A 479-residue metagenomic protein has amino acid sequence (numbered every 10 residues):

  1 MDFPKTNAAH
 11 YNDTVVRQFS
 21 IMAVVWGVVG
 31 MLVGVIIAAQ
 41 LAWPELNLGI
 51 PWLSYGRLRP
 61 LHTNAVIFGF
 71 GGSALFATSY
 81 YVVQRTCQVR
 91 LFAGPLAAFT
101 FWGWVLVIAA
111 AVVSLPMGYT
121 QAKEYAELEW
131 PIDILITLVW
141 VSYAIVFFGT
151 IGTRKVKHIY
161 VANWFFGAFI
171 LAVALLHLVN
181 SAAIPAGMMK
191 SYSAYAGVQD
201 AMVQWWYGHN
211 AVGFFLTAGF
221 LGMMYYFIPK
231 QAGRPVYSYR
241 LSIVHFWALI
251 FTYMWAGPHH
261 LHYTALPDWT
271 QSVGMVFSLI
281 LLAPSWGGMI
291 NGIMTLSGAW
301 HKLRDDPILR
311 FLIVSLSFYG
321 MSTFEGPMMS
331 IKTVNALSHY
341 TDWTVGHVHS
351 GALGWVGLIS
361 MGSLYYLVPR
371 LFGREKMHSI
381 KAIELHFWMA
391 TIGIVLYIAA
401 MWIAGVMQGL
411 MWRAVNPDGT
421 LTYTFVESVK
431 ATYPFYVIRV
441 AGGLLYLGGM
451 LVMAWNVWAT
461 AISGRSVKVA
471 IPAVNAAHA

Functional and structural regions predicted by a protein language model:
D2-N7, S428-T432: Short, charged/polar, low-complexity loop and linker segments that flank or interrupt alpha-helical bundles
P4-Q18: Cytosolic juxtamembrane amphipathic/interface segments immediately preceding and feeding into a transmembrane helix
R17-Y119, W130-I151, N163-M188, Q204-Q231 (+6 more regions): Hydrophobic cores of alpha-helical transmembrane segments in multi-pass integral membrane proteins
Y119-Y125: Short, conserved phosphate-binding/catalytic loop or strand-edge motifs used in phosphoryl-/nucleotidyl-transfer
S191-A196: Surface-exposed loop and adjacent secondary-structure segments within mature catalytic domains
R465-A479: Short, highly charged, low-complexity non-transmembrane loops/tails of multi-pass membrane proteins
